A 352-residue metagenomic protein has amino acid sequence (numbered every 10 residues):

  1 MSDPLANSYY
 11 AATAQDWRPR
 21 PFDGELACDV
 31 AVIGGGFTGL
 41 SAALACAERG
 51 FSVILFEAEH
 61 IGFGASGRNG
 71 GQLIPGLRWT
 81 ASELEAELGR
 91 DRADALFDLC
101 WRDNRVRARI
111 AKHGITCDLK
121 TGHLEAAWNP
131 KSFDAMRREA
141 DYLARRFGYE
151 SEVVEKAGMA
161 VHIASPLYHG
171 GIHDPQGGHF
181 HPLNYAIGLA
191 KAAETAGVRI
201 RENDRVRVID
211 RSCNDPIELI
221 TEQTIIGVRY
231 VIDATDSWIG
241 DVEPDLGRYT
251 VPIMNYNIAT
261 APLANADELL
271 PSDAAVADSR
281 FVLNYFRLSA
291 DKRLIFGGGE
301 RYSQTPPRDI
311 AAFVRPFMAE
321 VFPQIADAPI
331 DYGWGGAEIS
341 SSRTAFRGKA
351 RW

Functional and structural regions predicted by a protein language model:
M1-V30: Extreme N-terminal leader/targeting segments of oxidoreductases
S2-A12, W79-E85, R105-G188: Flavin (FAD/FMN) cofactor-binding and adjacent substrate-gating region of FAD-dependent oxidoreductase domains
V30-L55: N-terminal Rossmann-like FAD-binding beta1-loop-alpha1 element of flavoenzymes
E48-R68: Glycine-rich FAD pyrophosphate-binding loop
R68-D98: Glycine-rich active-site loop/strand segments that organize a redox cofactor
L73, A111-K120, V206, D215 (+2 more regions): Active-site substrate-recognition segment that forms the wall of the catalytic cavity or substrate channel
L99-R105: N-terminal FAD cofactor-binding segment of flavoenzymes
Y142, H169-R229: Helical element adjacent to the flavin cofactor pocket in flavoenzyme catalytic cores
